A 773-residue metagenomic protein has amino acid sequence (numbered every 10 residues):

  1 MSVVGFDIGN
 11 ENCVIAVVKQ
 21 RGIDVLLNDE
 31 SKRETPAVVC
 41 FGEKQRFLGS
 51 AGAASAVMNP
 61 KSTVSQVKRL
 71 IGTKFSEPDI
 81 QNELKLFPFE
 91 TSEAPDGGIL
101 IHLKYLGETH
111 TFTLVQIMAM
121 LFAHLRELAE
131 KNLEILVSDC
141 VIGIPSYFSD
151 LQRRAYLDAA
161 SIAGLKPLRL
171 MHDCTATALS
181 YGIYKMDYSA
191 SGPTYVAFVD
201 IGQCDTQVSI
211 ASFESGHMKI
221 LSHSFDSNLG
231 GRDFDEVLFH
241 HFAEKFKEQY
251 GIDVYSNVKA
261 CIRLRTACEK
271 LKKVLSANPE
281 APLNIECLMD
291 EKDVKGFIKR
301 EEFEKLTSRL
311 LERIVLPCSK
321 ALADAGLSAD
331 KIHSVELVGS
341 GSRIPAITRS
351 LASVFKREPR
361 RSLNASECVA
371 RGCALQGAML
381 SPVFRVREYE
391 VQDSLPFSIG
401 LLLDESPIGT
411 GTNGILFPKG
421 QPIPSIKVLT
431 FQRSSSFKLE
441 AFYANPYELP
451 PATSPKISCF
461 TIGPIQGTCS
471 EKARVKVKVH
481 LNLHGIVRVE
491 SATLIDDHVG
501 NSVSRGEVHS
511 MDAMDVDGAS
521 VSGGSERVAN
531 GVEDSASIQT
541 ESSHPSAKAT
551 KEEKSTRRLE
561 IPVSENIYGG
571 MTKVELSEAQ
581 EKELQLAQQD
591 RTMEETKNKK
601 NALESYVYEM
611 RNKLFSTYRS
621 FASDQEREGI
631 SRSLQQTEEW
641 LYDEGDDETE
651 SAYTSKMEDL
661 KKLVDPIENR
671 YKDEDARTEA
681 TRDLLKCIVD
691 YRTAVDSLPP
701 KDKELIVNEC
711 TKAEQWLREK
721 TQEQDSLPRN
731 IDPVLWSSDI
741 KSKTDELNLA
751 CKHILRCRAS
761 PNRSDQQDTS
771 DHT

Functional and structural regions predicted by a protein language model:
M1-N82, E90-P95, L106-Q116, M120 (+1 more regions): Oxyanion-binding/catalytic loops of NTP- or PPi-dependent enzymes
G98: Glycine-rich phosphate/pyrophosphate-binding loop and adjacent beta-alpha nucleotide/cofactor-binding cores
